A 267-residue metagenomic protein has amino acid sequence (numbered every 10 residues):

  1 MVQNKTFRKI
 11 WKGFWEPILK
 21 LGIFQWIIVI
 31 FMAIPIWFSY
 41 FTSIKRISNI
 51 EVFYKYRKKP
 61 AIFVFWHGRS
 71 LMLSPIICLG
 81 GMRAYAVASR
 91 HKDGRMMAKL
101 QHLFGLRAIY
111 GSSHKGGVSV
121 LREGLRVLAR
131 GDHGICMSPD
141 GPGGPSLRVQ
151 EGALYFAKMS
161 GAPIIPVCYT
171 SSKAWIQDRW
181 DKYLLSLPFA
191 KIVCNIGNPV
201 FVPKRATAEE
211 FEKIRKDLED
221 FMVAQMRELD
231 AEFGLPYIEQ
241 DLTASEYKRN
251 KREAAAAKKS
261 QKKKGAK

Functional and structural regions predicted by a protein language model:
V2-V29, A33, M82, K99 (+2 more regions): Non-catalytic C-terminal accessory region of glycerolipid acyltransferases and related lyso-lipid remodeling enzymes
K12-I18, I36-S39, P60-F65, V87-R90 (+1 more regions): Short acidic/polar alpha-helix capping motifs at helix-coil junctions
I34-K59, R69-M72: A short, well-structured juxtamembrane/interface segment
R46, I109, N195: General small-molecule cofactor/ligand-binding pocket signal
S48-N49, F65-H67, A88, N198 (+1 more regions): Pocket-edge structural micro-motifs
I50-E51, K92, H114, T170 (+1 more regions): Short, solvent-exposed coil/turn elements at secondary-structure transition points
F53-Y56, I76-I77, V127-L128: Hydrophobic helix-cap positions at the C-terminus of alpha-helices in RecA-like/P-loop ATPase nucleotide-binding cores
K59-K115: Catalytic core of membrane glycerolipid acyltransferases/transacylases, capturing the structured, soluble-facing
